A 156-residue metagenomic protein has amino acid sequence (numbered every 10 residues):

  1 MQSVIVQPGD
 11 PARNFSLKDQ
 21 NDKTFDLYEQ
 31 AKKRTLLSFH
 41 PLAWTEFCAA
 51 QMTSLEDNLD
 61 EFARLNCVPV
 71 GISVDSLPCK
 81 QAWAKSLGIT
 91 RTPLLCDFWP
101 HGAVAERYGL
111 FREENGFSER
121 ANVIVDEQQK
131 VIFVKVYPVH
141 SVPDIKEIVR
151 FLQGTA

Functional and structural regions predicted by a protein language model:
M1-A156: Chalcogenol-based redox active-site neighborhoods
